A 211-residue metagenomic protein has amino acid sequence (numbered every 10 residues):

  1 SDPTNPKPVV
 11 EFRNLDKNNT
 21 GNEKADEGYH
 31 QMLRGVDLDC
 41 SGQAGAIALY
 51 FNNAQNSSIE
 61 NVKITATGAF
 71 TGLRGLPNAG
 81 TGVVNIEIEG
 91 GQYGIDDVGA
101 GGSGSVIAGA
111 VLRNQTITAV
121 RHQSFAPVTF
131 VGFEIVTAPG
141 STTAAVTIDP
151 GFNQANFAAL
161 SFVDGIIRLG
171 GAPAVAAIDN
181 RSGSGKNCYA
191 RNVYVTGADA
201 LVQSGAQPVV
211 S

Functional and structural regions predicted by a protein language model:
S1-S211: Extracellular/periplasmic carbohydrate-active domains that bind, remodel, or depolymerize complex polysaccharides
